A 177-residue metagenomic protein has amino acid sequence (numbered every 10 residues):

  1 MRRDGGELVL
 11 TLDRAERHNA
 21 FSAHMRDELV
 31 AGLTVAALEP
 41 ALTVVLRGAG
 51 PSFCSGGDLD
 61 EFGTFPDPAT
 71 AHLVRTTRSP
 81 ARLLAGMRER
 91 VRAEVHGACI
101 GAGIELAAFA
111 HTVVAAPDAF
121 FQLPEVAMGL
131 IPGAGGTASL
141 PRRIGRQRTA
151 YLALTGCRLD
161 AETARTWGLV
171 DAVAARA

Functional and structural regions predicted by a protein language model:
M1-A49: Conserved CoA-thioester-binding segment of acyl-CoA-metabolizing enzymes
M1-V9, D13, C157-A177: Amphipathic alpha-helical segments at domain termini/boundaries
E39, A108-A110, W167-G168: Structural motif
L46, D58, L106-A108, A164: Hydrophobic/aromatic residues within transmembrane alpha-helices of multi-pass small-molecule transporters
G48-L83, C99: Glycine- (often His-adjacent) and acidic-residue-rich active-site loop that binds/positions the CoA thioester
P80-M128, R158: Glycine-rich beta-to-alpha active-site loop
A138-Q147: Hydrophobic, secondary-structure "cap" segments at the distal end of domains
